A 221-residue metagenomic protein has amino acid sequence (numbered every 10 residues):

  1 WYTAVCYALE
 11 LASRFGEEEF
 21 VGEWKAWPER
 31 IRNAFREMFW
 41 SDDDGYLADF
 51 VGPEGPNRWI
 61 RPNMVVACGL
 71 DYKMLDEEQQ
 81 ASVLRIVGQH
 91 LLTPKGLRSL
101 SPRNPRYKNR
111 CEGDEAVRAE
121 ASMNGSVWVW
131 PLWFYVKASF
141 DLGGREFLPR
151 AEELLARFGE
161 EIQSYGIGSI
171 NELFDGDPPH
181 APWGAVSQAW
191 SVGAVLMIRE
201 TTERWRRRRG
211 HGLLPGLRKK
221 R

Functional and structural regions predicted by a protein language model:
Y2-R85, Q89-R110, E153, E160-V192: Catalytic cores of carbohydrate-active enzymes
V5-A8, A12-F15, E19, S139-L142 (+3 more regions): Long alpha-helical scaffolds in large eukaryotic adaptor/regulatory proteins, encompassing alpha-solenoid repeat systems
L9-E10, R32, E115, V136-A138 (+5 more regions): Amphipathic alpha-helical interaction segments
A67-G69, D141, G216: Short secondary-structure transition/capping segments
R106-F147, A151, L196-E200: C-terminal substrate/ligand-recognition segments
A138-R145, R157-G168, L173-G176, I198-W205: Hydrophobic alpha-helical segments
A189-R221: Terminal, non-catalytic domain-edge segments
